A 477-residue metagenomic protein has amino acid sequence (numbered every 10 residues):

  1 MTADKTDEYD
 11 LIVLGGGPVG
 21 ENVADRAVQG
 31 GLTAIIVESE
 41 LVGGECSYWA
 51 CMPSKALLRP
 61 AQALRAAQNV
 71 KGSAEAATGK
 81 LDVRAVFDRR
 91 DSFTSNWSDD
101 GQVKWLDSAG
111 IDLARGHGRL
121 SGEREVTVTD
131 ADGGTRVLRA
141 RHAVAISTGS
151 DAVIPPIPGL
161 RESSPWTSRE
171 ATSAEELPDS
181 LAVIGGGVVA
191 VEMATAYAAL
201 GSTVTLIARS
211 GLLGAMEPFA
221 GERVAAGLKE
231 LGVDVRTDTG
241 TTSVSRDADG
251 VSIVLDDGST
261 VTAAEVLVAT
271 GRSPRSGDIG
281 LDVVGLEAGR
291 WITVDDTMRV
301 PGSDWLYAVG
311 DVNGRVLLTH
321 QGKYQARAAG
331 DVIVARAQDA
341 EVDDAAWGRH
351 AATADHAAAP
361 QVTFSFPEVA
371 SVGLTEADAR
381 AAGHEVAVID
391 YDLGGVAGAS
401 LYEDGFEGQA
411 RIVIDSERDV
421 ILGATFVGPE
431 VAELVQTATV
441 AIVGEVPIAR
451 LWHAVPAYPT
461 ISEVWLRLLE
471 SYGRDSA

Functional and structural regions predicted by a protein language model:
T2-D7, R26, C46-W49, P53-R141 (+3 more regions): N-terminal Rossmann-like dinucleotide/flavin-binding domain of flavoprotein oxidoreductases that bind FAD/FMN
I12-E40, M52, A56-A63, A359 (+1 more regions): Flexible, glycine-rich terminal cap/loop adjacent to redox cofactors in electron-transfer oxidoreductases
I12-L14, G118, L138-G149, V183-I184 (+5 more regions): Short hydrophobic core segments
V28-C46, S202-L213: Glycine-rich FAD pyrophosphate-binding loop
C51, I146-T203, V235, D282-G302: Glycine-rich dinucleotide-binding loop and its adjacent helix/turn
A76-A77, D112-R115, R119-G133, L200-D296 (+3 more regions): A Rossmann-like FAD-binding core segment of flavoenzymes
S92-D99, T172-S173, P178-A182, V188-D247 (+4 more regions): Rossmann-like dinucleotide-binding cores of NAD(P)H-dependent redox enzymes
R161-E176, T260-A340, D344-G348: FAD-site-proximal beta/loop scaffold in flavoenzymes
